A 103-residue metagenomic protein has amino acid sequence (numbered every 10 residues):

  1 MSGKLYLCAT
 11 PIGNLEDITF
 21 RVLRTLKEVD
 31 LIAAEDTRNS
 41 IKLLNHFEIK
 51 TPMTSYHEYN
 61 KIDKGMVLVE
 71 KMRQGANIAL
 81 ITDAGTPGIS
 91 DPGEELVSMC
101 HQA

Functional and structural regions predicted by a protein language model:
M1-S2, I49, R73-G75, H101: Short loop/turn elements that form and flank the Walker-type P-loop nucleotide-binding site in RecA-like NTPase cores
M1-Y59: Glycine-rich, flexible N-terminal cofactor/catalytic loop recognition
D17-I18, L43-L44, G65, I89-P92: Short glycine-/acidic-enriched loop or helix-start segments at secondary-structure transitions that form or flank
R21-R24, H46-I49, L68-E70, P92-V97: Short, glycine/charged-enriched secondary-structure capping and boundary segments
R38-N39, D63, P87, E95: Short alpha-helical
N60-L68: Glycine-rich, highly charged phosphate/nucleotide-binding loops
Q74-A103: Short glycine-cluster motifs
